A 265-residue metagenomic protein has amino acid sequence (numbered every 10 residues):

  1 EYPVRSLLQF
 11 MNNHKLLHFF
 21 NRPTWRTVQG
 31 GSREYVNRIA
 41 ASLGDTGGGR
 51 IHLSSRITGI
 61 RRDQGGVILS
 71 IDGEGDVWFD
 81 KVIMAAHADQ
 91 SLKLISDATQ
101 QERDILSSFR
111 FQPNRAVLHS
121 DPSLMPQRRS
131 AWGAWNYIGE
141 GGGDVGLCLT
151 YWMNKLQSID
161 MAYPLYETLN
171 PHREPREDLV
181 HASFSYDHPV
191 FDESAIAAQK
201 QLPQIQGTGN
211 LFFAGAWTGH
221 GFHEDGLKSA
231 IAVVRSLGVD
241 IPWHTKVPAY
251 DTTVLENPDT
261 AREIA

Functional and structural regions predicted by a protein language model:
E1-I60: Active-site/ligand-binding neighborhood in enzyme catalytic cores
V28-S32, R50, G75, G219-G226: Aromatic-acidic/polar surface patches that form glycan- and anion
G30-N37, D89, K228-I231: A structural signal for well-ordered alpha-helical segments within the folded catalytic domains of diverse enzymes
S42, D97, S236, D240: Active-site catalytic microenvironments for nucleophilic, acid-base chemistry
I51-L53, M84, F213: A structural signal for the hydrophobic beta-strands that form the central parallel beta-sheet of Rossmann-like
S55-P189: Mid-domain catalytic core of redox enzymes that form a hydrophobic substrate pocket/lid adjacent to a catalytic redox
D144-A265: Conserved flavin/dinucleotide-binding core of flavoenzymes
